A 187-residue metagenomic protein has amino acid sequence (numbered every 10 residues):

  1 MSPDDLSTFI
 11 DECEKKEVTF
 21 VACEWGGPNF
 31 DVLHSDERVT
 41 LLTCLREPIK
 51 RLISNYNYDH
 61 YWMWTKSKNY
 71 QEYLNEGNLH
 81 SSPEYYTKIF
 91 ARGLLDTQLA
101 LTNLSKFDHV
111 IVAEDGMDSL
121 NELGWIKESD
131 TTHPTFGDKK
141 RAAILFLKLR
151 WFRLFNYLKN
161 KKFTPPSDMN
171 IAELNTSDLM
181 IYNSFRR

Functional and structural regions predicted by a protein language model:
M1-C44, K50-K161: PAPS-dependent sulfotransferase catalytic domain
T164-R187: C-terminal accessory extensions appended to soluble enzyme cores
